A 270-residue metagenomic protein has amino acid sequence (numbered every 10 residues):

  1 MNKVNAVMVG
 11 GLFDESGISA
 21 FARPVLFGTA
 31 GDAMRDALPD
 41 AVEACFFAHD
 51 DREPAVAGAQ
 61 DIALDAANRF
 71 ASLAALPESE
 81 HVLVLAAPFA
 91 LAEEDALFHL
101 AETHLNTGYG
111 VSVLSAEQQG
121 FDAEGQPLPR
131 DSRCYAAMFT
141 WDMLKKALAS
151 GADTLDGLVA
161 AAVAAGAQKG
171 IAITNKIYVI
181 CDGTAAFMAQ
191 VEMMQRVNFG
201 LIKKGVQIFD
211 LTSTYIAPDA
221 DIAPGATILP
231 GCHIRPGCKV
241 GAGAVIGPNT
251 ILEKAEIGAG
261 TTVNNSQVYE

Functional and structural regions predicted by a protein language model:
M1-D61, D65: N-terminal glycine-rich phosphate-binding loop and ensuing alpha1 helix
M1-V4, D51-R52, A96, T154-E270: Left-handed beta-helix
M8, C45, S115, M138-T140 (+1 more regions): Short, well-ordered beta-strand micro-motif
V25, L91, M138, I171 (+1 more regions): Short aromatic/basic micro-patch
A41-E43, E78-S79, N106-G110, A167: Short, high-confidence coil segments that cap the C-terminus of an alpha-helix and link into the following beta-strand
F70-H81: Active-site nucleotide-sugar/metal-binding loop of Leloir-type enzymes
S79-F89: Short beta-strand-to-loop acidic/aromatic patch adjacent to the donor-nucleotide binding site
L91-G166: Conserved core of the sugar-phosphate nucleotidyltransferase
